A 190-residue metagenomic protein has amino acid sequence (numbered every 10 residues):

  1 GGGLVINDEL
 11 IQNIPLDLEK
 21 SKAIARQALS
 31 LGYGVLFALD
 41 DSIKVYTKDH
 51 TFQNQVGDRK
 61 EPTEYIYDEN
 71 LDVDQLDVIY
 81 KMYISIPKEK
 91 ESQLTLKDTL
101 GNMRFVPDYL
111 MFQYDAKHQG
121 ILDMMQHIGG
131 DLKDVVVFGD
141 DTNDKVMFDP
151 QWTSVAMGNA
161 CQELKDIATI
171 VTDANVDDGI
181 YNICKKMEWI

Functional and structural regions predicted by a protein language model:
G1, I86-K90, G158-Q162: Short, polar loop motifs at secondary-structure junctions
G1-S21: Alpha-helical substrate-recognition element adjacent to the catalytic core
P15, E64-D68, I170-N175: Short acidic-hydrophobic, aromatic-tinged amphipathic segments that line or gate anion-handling sites
A23, Q27, L31-G34, A38-M147: Conserved acidic, metal-coordinating active-site core of Asp-based, Mg2+-dependent phosphoryl-transfer enzymes
I121, D134-N175: Acidic, Mg2+-coordinating phosphoryl-transfer loop and its flanking beta/alpha structural elements, shared across
M125-G130, C184-I190: Short, hydrophobic alpha-helical segments
Q162, D173-W189: Glycine-rich phosphate-binding/hydrolytic loop that grips phosphoryl groups
